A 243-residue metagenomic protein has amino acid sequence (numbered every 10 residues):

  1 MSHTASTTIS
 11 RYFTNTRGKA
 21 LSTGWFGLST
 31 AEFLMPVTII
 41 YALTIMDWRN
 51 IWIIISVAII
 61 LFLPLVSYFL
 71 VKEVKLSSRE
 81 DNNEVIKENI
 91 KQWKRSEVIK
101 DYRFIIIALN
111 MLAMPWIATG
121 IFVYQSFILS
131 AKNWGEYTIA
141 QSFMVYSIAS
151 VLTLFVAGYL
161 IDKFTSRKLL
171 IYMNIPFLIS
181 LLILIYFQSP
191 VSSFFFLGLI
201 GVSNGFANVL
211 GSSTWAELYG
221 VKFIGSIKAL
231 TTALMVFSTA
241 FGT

Functional and structural regions predicted by a protein language model:
M1-F26, G220: Cytoplasmic helix-loop-helix junction between adjacent transmembrane helices in 12-TM secondary transporters
T23, E32, L218-T243: A late C-terminal transmembrane helix in Major Facilitator Superfamily
G24, L28-K75: Helix-loop-helix hairpin linking two adjacent transmembrane segments in secondary transporters
V71-W93: Flexible cytoplasmic inter-helical loops of multi-pass small-molecule transporters
S96-F155: Extracytoplasmic gate region of multi-pass secondary transporters
T153-T165: Helix-to-loop junctions at the C-terminal end of transmembrane segments in multipass secondary transporters
K168-I183: Structural signature of the two symmetry-related core transmembrane helices
V191-L199: Paired small-residue
